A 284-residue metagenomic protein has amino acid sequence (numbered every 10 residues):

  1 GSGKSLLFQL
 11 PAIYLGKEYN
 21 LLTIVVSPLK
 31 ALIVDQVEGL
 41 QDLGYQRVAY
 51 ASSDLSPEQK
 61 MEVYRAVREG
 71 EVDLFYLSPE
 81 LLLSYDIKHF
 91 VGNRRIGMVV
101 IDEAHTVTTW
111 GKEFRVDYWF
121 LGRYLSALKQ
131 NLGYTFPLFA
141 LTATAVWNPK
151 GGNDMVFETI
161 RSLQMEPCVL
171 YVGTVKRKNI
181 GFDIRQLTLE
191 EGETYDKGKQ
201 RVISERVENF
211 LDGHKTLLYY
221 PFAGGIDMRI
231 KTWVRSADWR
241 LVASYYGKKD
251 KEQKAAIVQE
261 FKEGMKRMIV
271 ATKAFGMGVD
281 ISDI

Functional and structural regions predicted by a protein language model:
F8-R47, Q130-T135: Conserved SF1/SF2 helicase motif Ia
I13, V34, E38, L55-M98 (+1 more regions): Conserved helix/coil segment N-terminal to the catalytic DExD/H
L22-I33, E208-S236, V242-Y246: Conserved strand-helix element at the start of the C-terminal RecA-like helicase core
Y45-L55, E166-V172, A237-D250: Conserved RecA-like helicase motor-core motifs
E58-R65, L241-K273: Conserved helicase ATPase core of P-loop NTP-dependent helicases/translocases
G92-N93, G97-M98, H105-V172: Post-DEXD/H (motif II) to motif III coupling segment of the RecA-like Helicase ATP-binding lobe
P167-K231: Conserved interdomain linker/interface between the two RecA-like ATPase lobes of SF2 helicase motors
V279-I284: A short beta-strand element within the Helicase C-terminal
